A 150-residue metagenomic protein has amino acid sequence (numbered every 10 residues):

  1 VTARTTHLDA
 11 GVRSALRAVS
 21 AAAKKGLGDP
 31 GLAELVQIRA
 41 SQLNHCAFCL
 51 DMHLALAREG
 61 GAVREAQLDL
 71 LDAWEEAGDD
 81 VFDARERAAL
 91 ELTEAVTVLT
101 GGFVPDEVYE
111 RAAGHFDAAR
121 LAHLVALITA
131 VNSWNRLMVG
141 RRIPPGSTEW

Functional and structural regions predicted by a protein language model:
V1-W150: Hydrophobic alpha-helical segments
